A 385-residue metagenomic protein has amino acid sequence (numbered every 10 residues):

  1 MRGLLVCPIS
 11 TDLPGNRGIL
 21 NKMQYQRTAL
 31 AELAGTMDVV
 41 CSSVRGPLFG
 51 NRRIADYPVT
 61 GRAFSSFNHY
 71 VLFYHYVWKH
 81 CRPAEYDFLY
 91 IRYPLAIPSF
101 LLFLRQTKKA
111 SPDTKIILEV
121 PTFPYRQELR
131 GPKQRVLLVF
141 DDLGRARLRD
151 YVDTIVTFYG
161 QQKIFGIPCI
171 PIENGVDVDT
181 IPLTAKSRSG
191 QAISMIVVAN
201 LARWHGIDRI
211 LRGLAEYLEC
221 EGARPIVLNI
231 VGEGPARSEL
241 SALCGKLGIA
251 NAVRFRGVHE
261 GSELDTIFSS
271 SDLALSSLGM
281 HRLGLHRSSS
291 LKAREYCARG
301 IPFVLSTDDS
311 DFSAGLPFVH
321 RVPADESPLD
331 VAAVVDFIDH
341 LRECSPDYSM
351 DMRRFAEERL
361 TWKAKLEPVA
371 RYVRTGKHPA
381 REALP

Functional and structural regions predicted by a protein language model:
M1-R45, A84, T154, R212 (+2 more regions): N-terminal subdomain of nucleotide-sugar transferases
L4-V6, S187-L214, N229: Conserved donor-binding/catalytic core segment of Leloir-type glycosyltransferases
R17, H205, S262-L264, S276-E295 (+1 more regions): Nucleotide-sugar-dependent
T28, Y74, W78, S99 (+4 more regions): Membrane-proximal helix-turn-helix segments that form the acceptor-binding/catalytic region of lipid-linked
R126-E128, L138-T180, S313-A314: A short, active-site helix/loop in glycosyltransferases that binds the activated sugar's phosphate group
E239-S262, L273: Nucleotide-activated donor-binding/catalytic signature segment of Leloir-type glycosyltransferases, i.e., the conserved
F312-F337: Change "using UDP/GDP/dTDP sugars" to "using nucleotide sugars
D325-A332, R342-G376: A charged, aromatic-enriched C-terminal amphipathic alpha-helix characteristic of glycosyltransferases across folds
